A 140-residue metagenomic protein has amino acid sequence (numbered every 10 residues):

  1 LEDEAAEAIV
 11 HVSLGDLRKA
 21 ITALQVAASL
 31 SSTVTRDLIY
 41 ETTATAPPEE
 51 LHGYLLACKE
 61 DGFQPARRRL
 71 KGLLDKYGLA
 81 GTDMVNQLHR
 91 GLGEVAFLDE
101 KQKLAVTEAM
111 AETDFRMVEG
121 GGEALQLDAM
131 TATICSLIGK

Functional and structural regions predicted by a protein language model:
L1-A5: Conserved small helical "lid"/interfacial subdomain of P-loop NTPases
A6-V12, R18-S32, Y40, G53-L56 (+2 more regions): C-terminal helical "lid" of AAA+/P-loop NTPase domains
D16, L30-T33, T45, E60 (+2 more regions): Residues at alpha-helix boundaries and the short loops/turns that link adjacent helices
R36-E49: AAA+ P-loop ATPase motor domain of ring mechanoenzymes
Y54-K140: Helix-rich C-terminal "collar"/helical-bundle subdomain used as an assembly and partner-interaction module in RFC-like
